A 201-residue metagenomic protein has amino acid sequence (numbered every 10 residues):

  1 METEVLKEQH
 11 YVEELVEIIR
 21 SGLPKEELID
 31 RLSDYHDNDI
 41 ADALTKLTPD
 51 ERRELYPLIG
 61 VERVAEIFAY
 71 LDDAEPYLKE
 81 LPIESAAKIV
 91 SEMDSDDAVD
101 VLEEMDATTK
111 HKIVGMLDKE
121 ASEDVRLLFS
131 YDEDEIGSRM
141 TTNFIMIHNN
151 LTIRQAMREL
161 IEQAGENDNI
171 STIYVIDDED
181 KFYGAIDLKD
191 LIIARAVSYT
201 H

Functional and structural regions predicted by a protein language model:
M1-Y199: Hydrophobic packing positions in regular secondary-structure scaffolds
